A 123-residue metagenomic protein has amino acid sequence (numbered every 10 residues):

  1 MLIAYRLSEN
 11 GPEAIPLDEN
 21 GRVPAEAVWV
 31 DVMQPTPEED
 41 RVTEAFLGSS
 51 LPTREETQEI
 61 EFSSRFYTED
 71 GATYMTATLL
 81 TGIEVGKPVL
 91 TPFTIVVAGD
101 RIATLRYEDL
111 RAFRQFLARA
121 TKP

Functional and structural regions predicted by a protein language model:
M1-P123: Peripheral, non-transmembrane regulatory/ligand-interaction domains of membrane transport proteins
